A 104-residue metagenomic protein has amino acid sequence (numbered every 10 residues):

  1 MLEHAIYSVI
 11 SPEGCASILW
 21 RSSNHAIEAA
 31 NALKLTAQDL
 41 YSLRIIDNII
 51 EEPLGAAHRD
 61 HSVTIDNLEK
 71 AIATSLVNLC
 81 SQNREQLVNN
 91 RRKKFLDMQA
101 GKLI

Functional and structural regions predicted by a protein language model:
M1-E69, A73, S81: Conserved catalytic cores of soluble enzyme domains, especially glycine-rich substrate-binding beta-alpha loops
S62-I104: Intrinsically disordered, low-complexity segments enriched in small/flexible residues
